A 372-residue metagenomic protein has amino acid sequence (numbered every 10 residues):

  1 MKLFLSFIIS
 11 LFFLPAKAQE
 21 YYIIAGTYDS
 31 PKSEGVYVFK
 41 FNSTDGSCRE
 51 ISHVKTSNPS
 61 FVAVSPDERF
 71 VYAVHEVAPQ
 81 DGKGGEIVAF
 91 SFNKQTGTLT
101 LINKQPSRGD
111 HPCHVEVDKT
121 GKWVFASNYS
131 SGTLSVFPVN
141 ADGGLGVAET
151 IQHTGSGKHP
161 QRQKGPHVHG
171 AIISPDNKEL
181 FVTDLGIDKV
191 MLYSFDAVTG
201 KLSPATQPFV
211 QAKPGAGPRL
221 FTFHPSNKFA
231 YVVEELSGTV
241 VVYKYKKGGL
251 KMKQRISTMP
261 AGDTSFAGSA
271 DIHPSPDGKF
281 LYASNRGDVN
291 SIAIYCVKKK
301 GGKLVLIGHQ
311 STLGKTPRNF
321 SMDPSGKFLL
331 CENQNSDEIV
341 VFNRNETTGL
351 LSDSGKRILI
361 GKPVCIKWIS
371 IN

Functional and structural regions predicted by a protein language model:
M1-Y21: Bacterial Sec-dependent N-terminal signal peptides
D29-K32, E76-D81, S130-T133, I187-K189 (+3 more regions): Short glycine/acidic-enriched loop and turn motifs that connect beta-strands
K32, S57-P66, R108-K119, T154-N177 (+4 more regions): Beta-rich, blade/repeat-based domains predominating in secreted/periplasmic proteins but also intracellular
K40-G46, F90-G97, V136-G146, Y193-L202 (+3 more regions): Short loop/turn segments immediately following beta-strands, especially the blade-tip and inter-blade linker loops
R49-V54, T100-Q105, E149, G155-Q161 (+4 more regions): A short beta-strand motif characteristic of beta-propeller blades
G97-G170: Asp-box/WD-like beta-propeller blade repeats and closely related beta-sheet repeat scaffolds
A267-N333: Loop/turn-rich, solvent-exposed surfaces of beta-rich toroidal or solenoidal domains
